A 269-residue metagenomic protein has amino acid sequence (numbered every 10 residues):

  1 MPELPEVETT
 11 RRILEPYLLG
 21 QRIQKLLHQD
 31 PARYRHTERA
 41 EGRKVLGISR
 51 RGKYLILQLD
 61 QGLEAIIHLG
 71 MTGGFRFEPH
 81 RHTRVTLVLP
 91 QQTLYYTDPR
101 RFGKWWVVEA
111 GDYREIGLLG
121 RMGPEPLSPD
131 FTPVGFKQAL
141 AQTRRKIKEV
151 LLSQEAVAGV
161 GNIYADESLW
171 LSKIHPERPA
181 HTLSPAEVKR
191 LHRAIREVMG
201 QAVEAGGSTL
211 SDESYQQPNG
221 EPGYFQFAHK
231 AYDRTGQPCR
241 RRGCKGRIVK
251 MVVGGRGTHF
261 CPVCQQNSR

Functional and structural regions predicted by a protein language model:
M1-L119, T258, P262-R269: Acidic, proline/glycine-enriched N-terminal capping motif
M1-L4, P126, D130, K137 (+1 more regions): Generic detection of long, well-ordered alpha-helical segments
T10, L14, F136, Y164-A165: Generic structural signal for hydrophobic residues
R22-A40, S49, Y54-I56, D60 (+3 more regions): Basic, nucleic-acid-binding surfaces and adjacent catalytic neighborhoods in DNA/RNA-processing proteins
L69, P124, R241: Active-site donor-binding loop signature of nucleotide-sugar glycosyltransferases
G103-R145: A short, charged helix-loop
